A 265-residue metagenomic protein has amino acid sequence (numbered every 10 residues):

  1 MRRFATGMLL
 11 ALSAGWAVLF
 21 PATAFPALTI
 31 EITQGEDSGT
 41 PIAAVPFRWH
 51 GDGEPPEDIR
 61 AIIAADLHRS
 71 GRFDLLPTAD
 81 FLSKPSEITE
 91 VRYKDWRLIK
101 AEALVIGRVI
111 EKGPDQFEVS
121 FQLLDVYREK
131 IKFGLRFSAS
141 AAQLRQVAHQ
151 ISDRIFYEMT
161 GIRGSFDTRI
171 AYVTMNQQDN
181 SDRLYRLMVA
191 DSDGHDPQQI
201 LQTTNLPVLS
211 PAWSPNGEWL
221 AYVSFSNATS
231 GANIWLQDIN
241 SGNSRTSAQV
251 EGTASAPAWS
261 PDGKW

Functional and structural regions predicted by a protein language model:
G7-P21: Bacterial N-terminal signal peptides
L19-T29: Boundary at the C-terminal end of the N-terminal hydrophobic targeting segment
L28, I88-R154: Amphipathic beta-strand/beta-sheet edge segments enriched in Tyr/Trp
T29-K94, V105-I110: Short beta-strand->alpha-helix linker/helix-N-cap micro-motif that forms a surface specificity/interaction loop
E129-F137, D196-L201, T246: Aromatic (tryptophan-biased) beta-strands that constitute blades/sheets of beta-rich domains
L144, E158-G164, N205-V223, N243-S244 (+1 more regions): Conserved beta-propeller blade repeats
T168-T174: Short beta-strand elements that form the blades of beta-propeller/WD-repeat-like and other beta-sheet-rich scaffold
R169, D179-Q198, E218-W219, V223-S247 (+1 more regions): Beta-propeller blade-edge and WD-like acidic-aromatic loop motif
